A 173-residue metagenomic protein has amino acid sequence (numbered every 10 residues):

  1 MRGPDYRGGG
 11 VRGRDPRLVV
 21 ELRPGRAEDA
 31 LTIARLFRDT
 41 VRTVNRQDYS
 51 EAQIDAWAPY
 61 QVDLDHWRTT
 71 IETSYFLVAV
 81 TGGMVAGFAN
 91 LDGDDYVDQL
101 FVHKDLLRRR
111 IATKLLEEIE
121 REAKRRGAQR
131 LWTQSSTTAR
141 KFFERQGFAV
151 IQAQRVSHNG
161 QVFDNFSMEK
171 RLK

Functional and structural regions predicted by a protein language model:
R2-L31, K173: Conserved N-terminal entry element of GNAT/NAT acetyltransferase domains
L18-E21, D95-D98, D164: Short amphipathic alpha-helical segments
L22, R108, W132-T133: Conserved SAM-binding loop
P24-A27, R35-L107, L116-E118, E122 (+4 more regions): Acetyl-CoA-dependent GNAT
R110-A112: Conserved G/P- and acidic residue-centered "switch" motifs that form tight phosphate/ATP-binding loops in soluble
W132-Q134, A149-S167: Conserved catalytic-core motifs of GNAT/GCN5-like acyltransferases
A139-R140, N159: Short secondary-structure capping/turn micro-motifs that flank functional sites
F143-E144, F148: Conserved active-site tyrosine of GNAT-family acetyltransferases
